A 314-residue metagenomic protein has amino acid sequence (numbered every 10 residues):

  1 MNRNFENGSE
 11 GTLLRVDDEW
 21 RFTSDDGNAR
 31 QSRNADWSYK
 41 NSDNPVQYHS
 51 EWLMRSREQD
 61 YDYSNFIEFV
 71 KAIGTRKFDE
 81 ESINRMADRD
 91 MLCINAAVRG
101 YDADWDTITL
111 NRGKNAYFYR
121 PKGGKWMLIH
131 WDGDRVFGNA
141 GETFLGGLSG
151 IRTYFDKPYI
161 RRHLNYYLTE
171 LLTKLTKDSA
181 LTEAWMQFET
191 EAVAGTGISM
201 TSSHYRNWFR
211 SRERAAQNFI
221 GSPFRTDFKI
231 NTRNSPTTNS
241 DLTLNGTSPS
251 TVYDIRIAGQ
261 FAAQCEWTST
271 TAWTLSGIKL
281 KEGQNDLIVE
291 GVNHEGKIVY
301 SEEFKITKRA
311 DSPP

Functional and structural regions predicted by a protein language model:
M1-A97, Y101-D102: Internal "kinase-insert"/substrate-recognition segments embedded within catalytic cores of ATP-dependent enzymes
F5-E10, Y117, T143-G146: Short secondary-structure boundary/capping segments
F78-M91, N95, G100, T109-G124 (+1 more regions): Short, surface-exposed recognition loops and adjoining beta-strand edges that mediate ligand/DNA contacts, enriched
A103, T109, Y119-F224: C-terminal catalytic region of ATP-dependent kinase domains
N115, M127, I288: Conserved beta-strand and immediately adjacent loop positions that scaffold enzyme active sites
T153-Y154, N234-T247: Extracellular/luminal Pro/Thr/Ser-rich low-complexity repeat and linker "mucin-like" segments that act as
R214-T238, D311-P314: Short, compositionally biased P/S/T/A/G/V-rich stretches that sit at domain boundaries
D241, N245-S312: Long, low-complexity serine/threonine/glycine- and acidic-rich segments characteristic of extracellular
